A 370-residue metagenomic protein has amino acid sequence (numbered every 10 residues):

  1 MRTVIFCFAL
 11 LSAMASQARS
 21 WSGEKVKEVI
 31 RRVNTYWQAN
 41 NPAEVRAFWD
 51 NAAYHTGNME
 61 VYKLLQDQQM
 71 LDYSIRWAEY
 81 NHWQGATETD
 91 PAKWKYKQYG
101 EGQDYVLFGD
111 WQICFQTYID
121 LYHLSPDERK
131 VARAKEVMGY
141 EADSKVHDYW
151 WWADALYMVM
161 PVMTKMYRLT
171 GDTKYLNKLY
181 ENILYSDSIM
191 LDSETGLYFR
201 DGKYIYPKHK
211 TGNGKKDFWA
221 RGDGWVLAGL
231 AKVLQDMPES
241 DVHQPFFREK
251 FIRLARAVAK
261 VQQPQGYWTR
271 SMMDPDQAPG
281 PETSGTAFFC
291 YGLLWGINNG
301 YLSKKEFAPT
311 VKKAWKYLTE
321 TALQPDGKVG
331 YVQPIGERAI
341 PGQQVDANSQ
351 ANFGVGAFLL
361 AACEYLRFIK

Functional and structural regions predicted by a protein language model:
I5-A13: Bacterial N-terminal signal peptides
F6-C7, R19-A52, E60-G109, F115 (+5 more regions): CBM-like carbohydrate-recognition segments
M14-A18: Sec/Tat signal peptide C-region and signal peptidase I cleavage site
P42, Q66, H82-T87, P126 (+6 more regions): Helix-capping and short linker residues that terminate individual alpha-solenoid repeat units
G57, W77, D110-I113, T117 (+11 more regions): Amphipathic, well-ordered alpha-helical segments in soluble domains
E128-M163: Asp-box/WD-like beta-propeller blade repeats and closely related beta-sheet repeat scaffolds
T164-M272, P279-C290, L302, E306-P334 (+3 more regions): Extended ligand-binding clefts on enzyme/binding-domain cores
